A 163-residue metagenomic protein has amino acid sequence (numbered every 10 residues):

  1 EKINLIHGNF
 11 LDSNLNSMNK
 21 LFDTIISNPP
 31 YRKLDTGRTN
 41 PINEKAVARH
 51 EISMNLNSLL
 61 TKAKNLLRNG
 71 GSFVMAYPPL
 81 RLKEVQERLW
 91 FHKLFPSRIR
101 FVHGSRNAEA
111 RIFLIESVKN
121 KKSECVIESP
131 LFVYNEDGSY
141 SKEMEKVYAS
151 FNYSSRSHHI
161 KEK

Functional and structural regions predicted by a protein language model:
E1-D23: S-adenosyl-L-methionine
L5, N28, L59, S117: Residue-level signal for inorganic ion chemistry
D12, Y31, K119: Short, glycine/acidic-enriched loop or turn micro-motifs at the edges of active sites
N14, D35, K83: Glycine/Thr-rich phosphate-binding loops of Rossmann-like dinucleotide-binding domains
K20-D23, P29-S58: Mobile active-site "lid"/loop adjacent to the S-adenosyl-L-methionine
I52-H103, N107-A110: Conserved Class I SAM-dependent methyltransferase catalytic core
A110-K163: SAM/dcSAM-binding transferase cores
